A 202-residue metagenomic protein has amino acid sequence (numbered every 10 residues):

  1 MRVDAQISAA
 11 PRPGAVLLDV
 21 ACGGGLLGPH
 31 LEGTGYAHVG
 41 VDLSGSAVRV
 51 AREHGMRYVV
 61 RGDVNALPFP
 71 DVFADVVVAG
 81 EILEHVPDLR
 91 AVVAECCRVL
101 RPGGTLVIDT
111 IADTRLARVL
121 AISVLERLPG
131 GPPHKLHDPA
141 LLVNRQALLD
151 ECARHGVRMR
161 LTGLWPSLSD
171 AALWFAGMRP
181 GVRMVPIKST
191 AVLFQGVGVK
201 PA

Functional and structural regions predicted by a protein language model:
M1-P13: Conserved alpha-helix/loop element of class I SAM-dependent methyltransferases that forms part of the SAM/SAH-binding
G14-G23: Conserved class I S-adenosyl-L-methionine
G24-A66: Class I SAM-dependent methyltransferase SAM/SAH-binding core
N65-V76: A short acidic, Gly/Pro-enriched loop at the edge of an enzyme's catalytic core that lines a small-molecule cofactor
R90-P102: A short glycine-rich, Lys/Arg-flanked "PGG" loop and its adjoining helix->strand segment in the class I
V107-G130: Conserved class I S-adenosyl-L-methionine
T110, G130-A147: Acceptor-substrate binding/catalytic loop of class I
D150, R154, R158-A202: A C-terminal cap/extension of S-adenosyl-L-methionine-dependent methyltransferases that defines the acceptor-substrate
